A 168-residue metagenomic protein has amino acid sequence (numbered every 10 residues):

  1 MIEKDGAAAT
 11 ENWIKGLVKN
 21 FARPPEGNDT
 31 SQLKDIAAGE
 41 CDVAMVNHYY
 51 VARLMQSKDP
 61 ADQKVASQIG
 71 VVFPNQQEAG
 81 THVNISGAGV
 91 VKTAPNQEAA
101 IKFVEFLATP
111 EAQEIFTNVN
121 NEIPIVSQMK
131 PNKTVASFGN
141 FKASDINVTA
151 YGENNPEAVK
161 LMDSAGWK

Functional and structural regions predicted by a protein language model:
I2-P74: Ligand-binding pocket segment of bilobal, Venus flytrap-like solute-binding proteins
A8, G27-T30, M45, T93-E98 (+2 more regions): Soluble non-cytosolic domains of exported or imported proteins
K15, T30, K34, A38 (+5 more regions): Solvent-exposed, polar/charged alpha-helical surfaces in well-ordered, non-transmembrane soluble domains, broadly
Y49-A52, Q76-A79, P95, T109-Q113: Solvent-exposed loop/turn segments at secondary-structure junctions within structured extracellular/periplasmic domains
A66-A94: Flexible, solvent-exposed loop/hinge segments that line or gate ligand/substrate-binding clefts
S86-D145: Mature extracytoplasmic/periplasmic domains
P131-K168: Extracellular/periplasmic bilobal clamshell ligand-binding domains
